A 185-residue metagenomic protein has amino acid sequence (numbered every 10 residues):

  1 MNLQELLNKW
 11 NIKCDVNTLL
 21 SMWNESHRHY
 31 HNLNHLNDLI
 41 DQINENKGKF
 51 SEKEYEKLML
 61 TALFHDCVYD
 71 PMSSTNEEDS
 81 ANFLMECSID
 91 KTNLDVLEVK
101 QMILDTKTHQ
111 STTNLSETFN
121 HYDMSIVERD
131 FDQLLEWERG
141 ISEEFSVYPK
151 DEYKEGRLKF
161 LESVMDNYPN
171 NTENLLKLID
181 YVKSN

Functional and structural regions predicted by a protein language model:
M1-S21, E25-L36: Conserved N-terminal diphosphate/IPP-binding helix and adjacent helical/loop segment of trans-prenyltransferase domains
E5-L6, N24-H31, D41-S51, F64 (+1 more regions): Divalent metal-dependent phosphate-bond-processing catalytic cores, especially two-metal-ion Mg2+/Mn2+ enzymes that act
H27-Y30, P71-T75: Short coil/turn segments at secondary-structure boundaries
L39, T75-D90: An active-site-proximal "capping" alpha-helix that borders the catalytic cofactor pocket
F50, D70-S74, K91, Q110: Amphipathic alpha-helical interaction segments
Y55-P71, S80, Q101-K107: His-Asp-centered metal-binding catalytic motifs of divalent-metal-dependent phosphohydrolases/nucleases
D90-L97: P-loop NTPase signaling cores
